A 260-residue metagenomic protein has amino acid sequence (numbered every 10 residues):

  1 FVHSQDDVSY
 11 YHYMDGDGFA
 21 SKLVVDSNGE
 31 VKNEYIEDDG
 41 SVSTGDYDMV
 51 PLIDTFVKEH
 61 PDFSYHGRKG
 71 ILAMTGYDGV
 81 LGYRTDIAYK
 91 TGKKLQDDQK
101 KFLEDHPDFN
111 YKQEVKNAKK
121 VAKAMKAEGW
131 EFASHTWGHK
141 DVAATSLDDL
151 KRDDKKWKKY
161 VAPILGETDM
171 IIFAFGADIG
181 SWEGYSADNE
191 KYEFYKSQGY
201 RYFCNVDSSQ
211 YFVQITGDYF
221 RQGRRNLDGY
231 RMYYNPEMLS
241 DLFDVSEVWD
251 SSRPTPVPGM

Functional and structural regions predicted by a protein language model:
F1, S9-G180: Metal-dependent polysaccharide deacetylase catalytic core of the NodB/CE4 family, i.e., the active-site-bearing domain
F1-H3, Y10-D15, A127, V142-M260: C-terminal active-site subregion of NodB/CE4 polysaccharide deacetylases
